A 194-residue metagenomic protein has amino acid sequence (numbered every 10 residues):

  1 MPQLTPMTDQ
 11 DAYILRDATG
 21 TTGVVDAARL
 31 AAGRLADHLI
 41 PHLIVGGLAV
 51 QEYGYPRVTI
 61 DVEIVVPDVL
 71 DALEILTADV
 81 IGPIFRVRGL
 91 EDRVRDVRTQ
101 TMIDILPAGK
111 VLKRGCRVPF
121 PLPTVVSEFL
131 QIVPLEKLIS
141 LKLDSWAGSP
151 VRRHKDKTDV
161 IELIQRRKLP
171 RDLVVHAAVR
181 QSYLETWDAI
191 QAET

Functional and structural regions predicted by a protein language model:
M1-T194: Compositionally biased terminal segments of proteins
